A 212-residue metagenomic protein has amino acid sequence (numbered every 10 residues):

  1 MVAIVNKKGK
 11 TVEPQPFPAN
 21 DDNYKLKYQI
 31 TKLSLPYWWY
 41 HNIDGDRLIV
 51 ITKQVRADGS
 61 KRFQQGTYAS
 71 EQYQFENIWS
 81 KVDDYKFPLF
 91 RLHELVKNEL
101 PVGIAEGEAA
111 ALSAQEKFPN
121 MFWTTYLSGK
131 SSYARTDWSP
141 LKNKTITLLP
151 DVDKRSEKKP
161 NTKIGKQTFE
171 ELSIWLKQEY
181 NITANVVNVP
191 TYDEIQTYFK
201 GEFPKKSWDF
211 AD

Functional and structural regions predicted by a protein language model:
V2-V102, K177-E179: TOPRIM metal-binding catalytic domain and adjacent DNA-binding surface shared by DnaG-type primases
K7-T11, K32-S34, W39, I43 (+3 more regions): TOPRIM fold recognition
